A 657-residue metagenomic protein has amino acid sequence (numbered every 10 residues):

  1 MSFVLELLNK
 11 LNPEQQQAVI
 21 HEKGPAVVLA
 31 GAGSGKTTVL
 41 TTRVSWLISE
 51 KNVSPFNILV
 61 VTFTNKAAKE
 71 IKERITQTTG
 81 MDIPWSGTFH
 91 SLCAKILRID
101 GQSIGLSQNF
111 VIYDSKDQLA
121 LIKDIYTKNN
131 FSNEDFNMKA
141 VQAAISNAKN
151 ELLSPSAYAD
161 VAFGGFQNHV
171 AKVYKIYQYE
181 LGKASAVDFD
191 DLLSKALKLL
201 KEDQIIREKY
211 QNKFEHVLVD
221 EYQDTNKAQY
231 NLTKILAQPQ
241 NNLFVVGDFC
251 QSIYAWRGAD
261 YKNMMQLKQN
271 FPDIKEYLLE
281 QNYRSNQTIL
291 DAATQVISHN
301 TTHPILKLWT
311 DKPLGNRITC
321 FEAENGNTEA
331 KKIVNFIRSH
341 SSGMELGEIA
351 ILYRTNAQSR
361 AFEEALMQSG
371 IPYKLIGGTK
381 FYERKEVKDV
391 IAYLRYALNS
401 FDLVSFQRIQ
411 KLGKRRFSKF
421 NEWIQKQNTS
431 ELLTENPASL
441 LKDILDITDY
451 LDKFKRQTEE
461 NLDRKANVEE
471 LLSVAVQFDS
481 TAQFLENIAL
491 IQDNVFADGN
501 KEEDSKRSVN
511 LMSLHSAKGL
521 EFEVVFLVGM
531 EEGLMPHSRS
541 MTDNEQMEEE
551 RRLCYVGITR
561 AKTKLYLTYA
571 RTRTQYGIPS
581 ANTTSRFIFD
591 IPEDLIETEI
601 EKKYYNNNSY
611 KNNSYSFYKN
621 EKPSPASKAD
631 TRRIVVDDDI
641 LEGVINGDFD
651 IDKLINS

Functional and structural regions predicted by a protein language model:
M1-Q108, I112, A184, E208 (+1 more regions): P-loop NTPase Walker
M1-S2, L595-S657: Acidic, low-complexity intrinsically disordered tails
K10-I20, G24-V28, L59, A67-A68 (+4 more regions): Conserved helicase NTPase motor core
E22, I83, Q102-D191, F214 (+3 more regions): ATP-hydrolysis module of ASCE/P-loop NTPase motor domains, specifically the Walker B Asp-Glu catalytic pair
G24, V53-N57, D82, P239-N242 (+10 more regions): Short glycine-/polar-rich loops that comprise or flank the Walker A/P-loop and associated switch/sensor motifs
V28, S34-L40, V44, P272-K275 (+3 more regions): Helicase P-loop NTPase motor core
N52-N57, Q77-P84, I99-Y113, Y126-F136 (+9 more regions): Short, polar/flexible loop-turn hinges at active-site or ligand-entry regions and domain interfaces
F163, E345, S359-I371, E383-E597: Conserved helicase C-terminal RecA-like lobe
